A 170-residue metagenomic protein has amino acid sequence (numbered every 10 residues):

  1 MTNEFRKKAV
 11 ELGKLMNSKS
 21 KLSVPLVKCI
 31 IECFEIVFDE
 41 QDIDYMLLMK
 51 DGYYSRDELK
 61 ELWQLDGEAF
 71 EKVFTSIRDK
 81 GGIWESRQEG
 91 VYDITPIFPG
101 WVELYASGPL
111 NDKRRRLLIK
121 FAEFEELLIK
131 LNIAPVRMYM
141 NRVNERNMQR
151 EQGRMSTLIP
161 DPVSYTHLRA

Functional and structural regions predicted by a protein language model:
M1-K28: Long, low-complexity, charged/polar intrinsically disordered regions in eukaryotic proteins
I36-D42: Short helix-coil-helix linker/hinge
G52-W63: Short acidic, hydrophobic short linear motifs in intrinsically disordered regions
L65-S76: Short amphipathic alpha-helical interaction segments
R78-Q88: A short, conserved structural fragment
G90-P96: Minor-groove-contacting beta-hairpin "wing" of winged helix-turn-helix DNA-binding domains
F98-F124: Short, amphipathic alpha-helical interaction segments positioned at domain boundaries
T166-A170: Conserved small/polar residues in nucleotide/adenosyl-binding loops
